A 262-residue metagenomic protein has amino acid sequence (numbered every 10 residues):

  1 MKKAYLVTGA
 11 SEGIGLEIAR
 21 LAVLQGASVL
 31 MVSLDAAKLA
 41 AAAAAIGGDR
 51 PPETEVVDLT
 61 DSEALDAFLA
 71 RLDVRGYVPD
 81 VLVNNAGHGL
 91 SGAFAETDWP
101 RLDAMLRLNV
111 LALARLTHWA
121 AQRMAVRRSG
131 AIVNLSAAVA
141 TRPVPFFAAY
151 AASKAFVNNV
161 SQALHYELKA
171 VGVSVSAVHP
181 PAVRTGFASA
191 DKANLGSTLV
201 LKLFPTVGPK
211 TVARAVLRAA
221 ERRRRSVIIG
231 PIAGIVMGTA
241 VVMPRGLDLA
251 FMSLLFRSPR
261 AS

Functional and structural regions predicted by a protein language model:
S11-E12: Conserved glycine-rich cofactor-binding loop
Q25-A42: Conserved glycine-rich Rossmann-like NAD(P)H-binding loop of the short-chain dehydrogenase/reductase
N85-L90: Conserved NAD(P)H cofactor-binding loop of Rossmann-fold oxidoreductase domains
A93-F94, D98-A104: Substrate-binding pocket helix/loop in short-chain dehydrogenase/reductase
T117, S153: Active-site helix of classical SDR
A137: Residue(s) in the substrate-gating loop at a strand-loop-helix junction that position the organic substrate next
E167-P231, L249: SDR active-site lid
